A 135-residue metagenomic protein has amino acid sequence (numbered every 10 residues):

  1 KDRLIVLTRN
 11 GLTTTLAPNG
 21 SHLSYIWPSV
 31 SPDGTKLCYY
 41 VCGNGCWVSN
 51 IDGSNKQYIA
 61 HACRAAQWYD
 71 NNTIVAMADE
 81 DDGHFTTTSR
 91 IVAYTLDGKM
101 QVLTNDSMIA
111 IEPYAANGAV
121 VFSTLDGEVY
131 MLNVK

Functional and structural regions predicted by a protein language model:
K1-K135: Sequence signature of WD/YWTD-type beta-propeller architectures
